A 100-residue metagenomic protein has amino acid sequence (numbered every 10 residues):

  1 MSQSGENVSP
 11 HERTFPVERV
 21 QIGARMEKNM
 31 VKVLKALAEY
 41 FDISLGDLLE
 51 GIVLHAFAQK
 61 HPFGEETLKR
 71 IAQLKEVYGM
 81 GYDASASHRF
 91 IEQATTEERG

Functional and structural regions predicted by a protein language model:
M1-V17: Arg/Lys-rich, low-complexity, intrinsically disordered N-terminal tails that contact nucleic acids
T14, N29, I52, R99-G100: Intrinsically disordered, low-complexity regions of eukaryotic proteins
E18-L34: Short amphipathic alpha-helix starts
M30-V33, L45, R70: Amphipathic alpha-helical interface surfaces
A38: The alpha-helix within a helix-turn-helix
F41-L68: Short, basic amphipathic alpha-helical segments that act as recognition/interaction helices in nucleic-acid-binding
A58-G100: Short, positively charged interaction helices/loops
